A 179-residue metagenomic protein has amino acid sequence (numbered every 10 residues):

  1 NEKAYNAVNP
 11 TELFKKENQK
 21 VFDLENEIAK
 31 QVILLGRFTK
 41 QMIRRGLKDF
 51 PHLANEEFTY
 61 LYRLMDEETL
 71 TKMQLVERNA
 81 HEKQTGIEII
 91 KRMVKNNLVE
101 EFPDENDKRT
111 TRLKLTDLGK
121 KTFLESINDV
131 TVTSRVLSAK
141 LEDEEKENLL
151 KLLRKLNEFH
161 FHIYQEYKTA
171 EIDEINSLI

Functional and structural regions predicted by a protein language model:
N1-F50: N-terminal leader segment of winged-helix/HTH proteins
L24, I28, E56-E57, L118 (+1 more regions): N-terminal positioning helix adjacent to the helix-turn-helix/winged-helix DNA-binding module
V32-G36, N79, I127: Amphipathic, non-transmembrane alpha-helical scaffold segments
K40, K72, I127, F161-Y164: Short amphipathic alpha-helical interaction/hinge segments
R44-T85, K168: N-terminal helix-turn-helix DNA-binding core of bacterial DNA-binding proteins
R92-E147: Charged, amphipathic alpha-helical coiled-coil/dimerization segments
V130-I179: Terminal interaction helix/tail motif
